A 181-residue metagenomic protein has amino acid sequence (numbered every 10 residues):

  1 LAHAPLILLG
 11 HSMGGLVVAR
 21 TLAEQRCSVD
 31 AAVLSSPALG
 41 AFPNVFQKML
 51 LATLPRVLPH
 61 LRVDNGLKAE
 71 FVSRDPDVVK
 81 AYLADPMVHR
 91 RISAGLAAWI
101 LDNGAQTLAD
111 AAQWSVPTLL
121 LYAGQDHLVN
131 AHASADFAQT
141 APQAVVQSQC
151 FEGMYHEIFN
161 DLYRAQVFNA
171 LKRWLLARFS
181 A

Functional and structural regions predicted by a protein language model:
A2-H11: Alpha/beta-hydrolase fold nucleophile elbow
G10-G15, A123: Conserved alpha/beta-hydrolase "nucleophile elbow" surrounding the catalytic nucleophile
M13-A32, G40: Conserved hydrolase catalytic core segment
F42-A84: Helix-rich cap/lid subdomain of alpha/beta-hydrolase
I92-D110: Active-site nucleophile elbow and catalytic-triad environment of alpha/beta-hydrolase enzymes
W114, L120-Y122, D126: Short beta-strand/loop motif that positions the catalytic acidic residue of the alpha/beta-hydrolase fold
V116, N130-Q139: Short alpha-helix in the alpha/beta-hydrolase fold that links the catalytic acid
V145-A181: Catalytic active-site module of serine/aspartate enzymes centered on a nucleophile-bearing elbow/loop
